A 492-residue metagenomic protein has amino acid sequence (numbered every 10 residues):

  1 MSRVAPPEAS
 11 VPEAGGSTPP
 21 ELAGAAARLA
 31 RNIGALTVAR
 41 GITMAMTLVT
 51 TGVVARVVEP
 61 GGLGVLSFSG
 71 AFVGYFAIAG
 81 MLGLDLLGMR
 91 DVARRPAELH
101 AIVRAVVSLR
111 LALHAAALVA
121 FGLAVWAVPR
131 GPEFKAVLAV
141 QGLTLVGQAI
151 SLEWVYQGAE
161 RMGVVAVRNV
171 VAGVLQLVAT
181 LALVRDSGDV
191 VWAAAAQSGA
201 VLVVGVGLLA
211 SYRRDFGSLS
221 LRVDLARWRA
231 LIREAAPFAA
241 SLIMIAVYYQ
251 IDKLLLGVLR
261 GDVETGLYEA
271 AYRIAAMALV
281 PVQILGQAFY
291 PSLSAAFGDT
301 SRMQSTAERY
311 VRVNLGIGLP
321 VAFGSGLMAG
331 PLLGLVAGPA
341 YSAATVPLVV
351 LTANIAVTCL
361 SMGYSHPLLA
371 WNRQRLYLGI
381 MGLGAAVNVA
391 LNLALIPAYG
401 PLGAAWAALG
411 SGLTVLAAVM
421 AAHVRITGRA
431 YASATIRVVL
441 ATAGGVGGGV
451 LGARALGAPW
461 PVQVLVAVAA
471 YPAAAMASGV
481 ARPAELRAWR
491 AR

Functional and structural regions predicted by a protein language model:
M1-E21, G449-R492: Membrane-proximal transmembrane or re-entrant/amphipathic helices at the cytosolic face
S2-E13, S17-T18, R104-A136, V140 (+6 more regions): Alpha-helical transmembrane segments of multi-pass membrane transport and lipid-handling proteins
R3-E13, A25-D85, L118, G122 (+3 more regions): Signature of the first transmembrane helix
V4-A25, V190-A194, V206-Y249, A288 (+3 more regions): Interhelical loop/hinge segments that connect adjacent transmembrane helices in multipass membrane
R31-L48, A172, Q176, A193-Y212 (+4 more regions): Transmembrane helical elements of multi-pass membrane transporters/channels
G80-A97, A275-G318, S365-A370: Helix-loop junctions and terminal segments of transmembrane helices in multi-pass membrane transport/translocation
D91-R94, L145-N169, A295, T352-L383: Membrane-interface junctions at transmembrane-helix termini in multi-pass inner-membrane proteins
K135-L145, A166-R214, E234, L383-A390 (+5 more regions): Hydrophobic alpha-helical transmembrane segments
